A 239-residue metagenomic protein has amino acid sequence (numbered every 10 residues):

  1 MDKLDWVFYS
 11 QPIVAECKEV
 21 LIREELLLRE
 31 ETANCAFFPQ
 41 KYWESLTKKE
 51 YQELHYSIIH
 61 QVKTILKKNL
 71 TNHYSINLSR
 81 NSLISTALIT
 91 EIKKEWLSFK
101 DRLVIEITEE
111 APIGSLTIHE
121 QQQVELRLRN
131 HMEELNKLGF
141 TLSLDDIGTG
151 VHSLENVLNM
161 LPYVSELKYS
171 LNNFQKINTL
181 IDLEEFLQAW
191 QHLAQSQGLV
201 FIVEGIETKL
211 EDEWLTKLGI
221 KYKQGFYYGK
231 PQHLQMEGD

Functional and structural regions predicted by a protein language model:
M1-N34, T108-S115, I147-L154, L158-D239: EAL-family c-di-GMP phosphodiesterase catalytic domain
M1-S98: Bacterial c-di-GMP phosphodiesterase EAL domain
T32-Y56, N81-T86, F99-K137, L171-H192 (+1 more regions): EAL-type cyclic di-GMP phosphodiesterase domain
Q61, L88-E95, V124-M132, S153-M160 (+2 more regions): A general structural detector for well-ordered alpha-helical segments in enzyme core domains, enriched
L70, F99, L138, Y163 (+1 more regions): Helix C-cap/helix->beta junction micro-motif
R80-A87, F140-T141, D145-V151: Active-site glycine- and acidic-residue-rich loops that bind and position anionic ligands or nucleotide-like cofactors
